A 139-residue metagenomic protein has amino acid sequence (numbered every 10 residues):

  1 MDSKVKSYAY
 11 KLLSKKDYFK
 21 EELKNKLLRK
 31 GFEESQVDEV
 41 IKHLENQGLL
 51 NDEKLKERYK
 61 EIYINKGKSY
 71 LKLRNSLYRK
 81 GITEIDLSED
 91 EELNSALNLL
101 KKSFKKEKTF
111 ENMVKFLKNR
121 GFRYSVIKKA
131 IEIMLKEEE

Functional and structural regions predicted by a protein language model:
M1-E139: An alpha-helical, amphipathic repeat domain used for nucleic-acid recognition, typified by the mTERF helical solenoid
